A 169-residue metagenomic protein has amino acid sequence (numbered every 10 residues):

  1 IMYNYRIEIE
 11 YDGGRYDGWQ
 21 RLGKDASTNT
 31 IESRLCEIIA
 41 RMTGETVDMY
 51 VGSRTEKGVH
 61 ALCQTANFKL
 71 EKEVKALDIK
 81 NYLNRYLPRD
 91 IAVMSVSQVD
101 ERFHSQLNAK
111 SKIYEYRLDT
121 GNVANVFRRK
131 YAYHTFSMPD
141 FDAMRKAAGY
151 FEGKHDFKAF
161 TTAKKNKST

Functional and structural regions predicted by a protein language model:
M2-T169: Structured-RNA-binding interfaces characteristic of tRNA pseudouridine synthases
